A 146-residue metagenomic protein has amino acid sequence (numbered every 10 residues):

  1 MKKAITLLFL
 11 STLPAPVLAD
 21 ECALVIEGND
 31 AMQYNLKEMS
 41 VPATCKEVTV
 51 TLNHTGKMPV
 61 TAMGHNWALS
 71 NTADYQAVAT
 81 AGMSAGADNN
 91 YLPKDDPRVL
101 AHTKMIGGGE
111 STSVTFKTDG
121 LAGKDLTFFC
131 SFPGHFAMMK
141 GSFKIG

Functional and structural regions predicted by a protein language model:
M1-A4: Positively charged n-region of N-terminal signal peptides that target proteins for export
T6-L7, V17: Cleavable N-terminal signal peptides
D20-N29, A73-L92, P133-G146: Extracytoplasmic/periplasmic copper-protein system
E21-E47: N-terminal edge beta-strand
L52-K57: Short amphipathic, basic-aromatic surface patches that mediate peripheral association with negatively charged
N66-S70, F129: Beta-strand signatures of extracellular beta-sandwich domains
A101-G146: Extracellular/periplasmic metallocenter environments
